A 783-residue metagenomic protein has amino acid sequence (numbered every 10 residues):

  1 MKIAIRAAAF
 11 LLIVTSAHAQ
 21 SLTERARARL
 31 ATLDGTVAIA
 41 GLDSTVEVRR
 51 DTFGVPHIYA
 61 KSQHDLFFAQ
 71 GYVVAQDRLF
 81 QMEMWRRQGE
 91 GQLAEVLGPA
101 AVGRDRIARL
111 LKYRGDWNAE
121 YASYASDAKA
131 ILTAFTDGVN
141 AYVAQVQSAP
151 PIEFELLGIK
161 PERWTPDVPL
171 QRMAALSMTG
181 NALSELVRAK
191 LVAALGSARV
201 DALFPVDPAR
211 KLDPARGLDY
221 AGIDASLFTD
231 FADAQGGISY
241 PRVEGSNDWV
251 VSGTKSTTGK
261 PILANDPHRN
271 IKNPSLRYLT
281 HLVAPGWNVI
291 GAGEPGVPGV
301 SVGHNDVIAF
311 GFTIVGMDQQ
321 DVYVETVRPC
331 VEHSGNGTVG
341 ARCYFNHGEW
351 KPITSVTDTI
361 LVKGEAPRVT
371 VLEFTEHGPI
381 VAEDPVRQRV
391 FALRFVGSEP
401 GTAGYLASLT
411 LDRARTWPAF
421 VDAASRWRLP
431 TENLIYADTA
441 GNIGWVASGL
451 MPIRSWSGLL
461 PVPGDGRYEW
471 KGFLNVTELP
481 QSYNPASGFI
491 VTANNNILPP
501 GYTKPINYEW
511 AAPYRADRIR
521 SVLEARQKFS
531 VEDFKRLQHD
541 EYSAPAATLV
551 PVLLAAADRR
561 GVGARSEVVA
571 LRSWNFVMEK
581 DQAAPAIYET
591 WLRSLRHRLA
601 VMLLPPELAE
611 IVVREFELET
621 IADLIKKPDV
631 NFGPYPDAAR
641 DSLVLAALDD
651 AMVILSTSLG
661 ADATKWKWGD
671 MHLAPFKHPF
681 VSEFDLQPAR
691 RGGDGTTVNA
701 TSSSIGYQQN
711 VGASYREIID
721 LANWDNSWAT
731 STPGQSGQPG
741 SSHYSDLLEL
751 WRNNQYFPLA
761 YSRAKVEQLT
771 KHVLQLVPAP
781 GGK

Functional and structural regions predicted by a protein language model:
K2-F10: Sec-dependent signal peptide recognition, specifically the positively charged N-region followed immediately by
V14-S16: N-terminal signal peptide c-region/cleavage motif recognized by signal peptidases
Q20-I262, P267, N273-P274, G291 (+4 more regions): Substrate-recognition/specificity elements adjacent to catalytic centers across diverse enzyme folds
D65-Y113, W117, G311-V371, R467-R515 (+3 more regions): Gly/Pro-rich active-site capping loops and adjacent beta-alpha segments that organize cofactor/substrate pockets
G103, R114-G115, T136-D137, G404-E432 (+2 more regions): Proteins synthesized as precursors that undergo proteolytic processing into mature forms
P241-V243, K272, L282-I308, F312-W470: Glycine- and hydrophobic-rich flexible loops that cap the catalytic core of alpha/beta enzyme folds
Q320, R389, L429-R526, V577-K580 (+3 more regions): Hydrophobic alpha-helical segments
P505, E509-A564, L645-K783: Terminal end segments
